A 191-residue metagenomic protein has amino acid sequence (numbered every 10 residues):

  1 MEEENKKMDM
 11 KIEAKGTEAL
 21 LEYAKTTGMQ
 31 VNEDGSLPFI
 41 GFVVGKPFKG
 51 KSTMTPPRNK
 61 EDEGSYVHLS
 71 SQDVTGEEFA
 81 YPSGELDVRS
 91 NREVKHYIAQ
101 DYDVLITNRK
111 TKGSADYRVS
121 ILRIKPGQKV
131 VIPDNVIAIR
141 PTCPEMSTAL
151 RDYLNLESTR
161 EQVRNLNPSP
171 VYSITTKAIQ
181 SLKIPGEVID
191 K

Functional and structural regions predicted by a protein language model:
M1-K60, S181-K191: Non-catalytic DNA-recognition/assembly elements of restriction-modification systems
I40-P57, Q72-D101: Sequence-specific dsDNA recognition surfaces
L69: Flexible loop/N-cap segments at domain edges
K95-Y97, D101-D152: A short beta-sheet element
Q128-I137, L166-K191: A short glycine-rich beta-alpha junction/loop motif
D152, L156-R160: Polar helix-capping/helix-linker motif
